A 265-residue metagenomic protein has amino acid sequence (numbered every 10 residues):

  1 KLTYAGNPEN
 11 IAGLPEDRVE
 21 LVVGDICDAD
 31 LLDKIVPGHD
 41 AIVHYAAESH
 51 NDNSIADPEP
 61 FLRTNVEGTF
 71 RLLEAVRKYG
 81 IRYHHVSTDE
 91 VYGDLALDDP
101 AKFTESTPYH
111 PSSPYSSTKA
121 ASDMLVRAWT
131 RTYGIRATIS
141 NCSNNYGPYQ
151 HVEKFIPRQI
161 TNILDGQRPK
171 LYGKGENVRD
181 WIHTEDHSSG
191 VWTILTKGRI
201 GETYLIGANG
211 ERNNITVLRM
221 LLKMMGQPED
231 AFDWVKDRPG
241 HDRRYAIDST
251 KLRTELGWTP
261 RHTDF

Functional and structural regions predicted by a protein language model:
K1-N145: N-terminal Rossmann-like NAD(P)+-binding domain of SDR-like oxidoreductases, especially those catalyzing
Y4, H50, F61, F103 (+6 more regions): Tryptophan-centric aromatic hotspots in well-structured domains and transmembrane helices
G24, I163-F265: C-terminal substrate-binding subdomain of Rossmann-fold SDR/epimerase-dehydratase oxidoreductases
D30-D33, D52, E59, F70 (+6 more regions): Residues in well-ordered alpha-helical elements
S54, S106-H110, I135-P148, Q159-I182 (+1 more regions): A conserved pocket-lining segment of Rossmann-fold NAD(P)-dependent short-chain dehydrogenase/reductase
L72, V126, Q159, L252-R253: Structural element of the ATP-grasp superfamily
D98-D99, V152-I160, L221: A glycine/serine/threonine-rich, flexible loop-to-helix segment that serves as the NAD(P) cofactor-binding "lid"
A121, L125, W129, Q159 (+2 more regions): Hydrophobic alpha-helix immediately C-terminal to the catalytic Tyr-X-X-X-Lys motif of short-chain
